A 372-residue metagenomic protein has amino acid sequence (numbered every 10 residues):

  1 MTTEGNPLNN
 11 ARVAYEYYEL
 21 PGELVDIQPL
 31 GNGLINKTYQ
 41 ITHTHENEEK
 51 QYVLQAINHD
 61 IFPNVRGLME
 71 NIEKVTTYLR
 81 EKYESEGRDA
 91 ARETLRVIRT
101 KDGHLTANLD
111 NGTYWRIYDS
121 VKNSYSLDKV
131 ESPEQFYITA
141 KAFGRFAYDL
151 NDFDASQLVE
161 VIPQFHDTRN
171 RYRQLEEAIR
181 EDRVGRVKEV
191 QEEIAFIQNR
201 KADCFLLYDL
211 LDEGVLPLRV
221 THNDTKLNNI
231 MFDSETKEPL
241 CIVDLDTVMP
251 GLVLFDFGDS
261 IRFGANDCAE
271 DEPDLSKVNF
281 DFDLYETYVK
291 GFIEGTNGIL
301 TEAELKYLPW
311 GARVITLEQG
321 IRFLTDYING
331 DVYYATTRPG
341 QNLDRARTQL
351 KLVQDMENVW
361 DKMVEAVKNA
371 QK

Functional and structural regions predicted by a protein language model:
M1-Q28: Juxta-kinase regulatory segment immediately upstream of eukaryotic protein kinase catalytic domains
D26-L30, L34-T44, E49-L175, G251-V253 (+5 more regions): Conserved ATP-binding subdomain of kinase catalytic cores across diverse folds
Q28-N32, Q55-R66, V121-K141, D152-H222 (+5 more regions): ATP-dependent phospho-/nucleotidyl transfer catalytic cores
D102-N108, L206-Y208, L324: A short, acidic/glycine-rich surface segment
G214, N228-A269: Catalytic activation segment of kinase domains across protein kinase-like and atypical kinase folds
P250, L254-G298, V314-Y333: Active-site activation/catalytic loop segments of kinase-like enzymes and analogous catalytic loops in related
L300-A312: All-alpha amphipathic helical-bundle segments outside canonical DNA-binding/catalytic cores that form hydrophobic
M356-V359: Long, compositionally biased intrinsically disordered regions
